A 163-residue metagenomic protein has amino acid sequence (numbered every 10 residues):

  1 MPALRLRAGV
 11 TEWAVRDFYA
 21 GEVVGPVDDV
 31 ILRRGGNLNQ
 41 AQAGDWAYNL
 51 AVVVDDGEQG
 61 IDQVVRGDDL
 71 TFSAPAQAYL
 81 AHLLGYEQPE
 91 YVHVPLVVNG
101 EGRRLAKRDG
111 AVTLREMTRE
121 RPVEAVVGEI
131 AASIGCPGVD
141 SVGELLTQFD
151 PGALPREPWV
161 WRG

Functional and structural regions predicted by a protein language model:
M1, G9-T11, R103-G163: Non-catalytic terminal extensions that flank enzyme cores
M1-A106, G110-M117, G163: Active-site cores that bind ATP or allylic diphosphates and position pyrophosphate for catalysis
